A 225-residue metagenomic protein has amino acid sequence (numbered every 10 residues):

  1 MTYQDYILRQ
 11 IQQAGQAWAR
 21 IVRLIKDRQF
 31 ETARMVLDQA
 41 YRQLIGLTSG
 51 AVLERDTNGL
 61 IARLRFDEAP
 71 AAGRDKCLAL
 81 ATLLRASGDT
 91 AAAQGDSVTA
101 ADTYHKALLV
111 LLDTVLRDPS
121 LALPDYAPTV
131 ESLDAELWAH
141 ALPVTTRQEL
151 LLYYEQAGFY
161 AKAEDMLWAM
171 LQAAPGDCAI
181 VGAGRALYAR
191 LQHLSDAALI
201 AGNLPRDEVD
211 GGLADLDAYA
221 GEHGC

Functional and structural regions predicted by a protein language model:
M1-S97, A101-S120, A157-A174, L194-C225: N-terminal alpha-helical interaction modules that lie
Q10-Q13, L80, H140-R147, I180: Generic helix N-cap/helix-start motif at coil->alpha-helix transitions
V52, P119, D125-Y126, V181-A183: Alpha-solenoid helical repeat scaffolds
T57-A62, D125-T129, Y188-L191: Short alpha-helical linear motifs
L109-F159, Q172: Alpha-helical adaptor scaffolds
D177-S195: Long amphipathic alpha-helical scaffold regions
